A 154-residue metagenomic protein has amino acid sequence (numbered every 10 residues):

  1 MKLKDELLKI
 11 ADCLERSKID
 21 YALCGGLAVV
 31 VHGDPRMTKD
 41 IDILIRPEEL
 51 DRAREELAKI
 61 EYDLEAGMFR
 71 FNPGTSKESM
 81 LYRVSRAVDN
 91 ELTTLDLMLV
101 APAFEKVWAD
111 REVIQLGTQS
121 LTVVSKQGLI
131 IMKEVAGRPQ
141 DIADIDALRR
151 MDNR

Functional and structural regions predicted by a protein language model:
M1-R154: Compositionally biased terminal segments of proteins
